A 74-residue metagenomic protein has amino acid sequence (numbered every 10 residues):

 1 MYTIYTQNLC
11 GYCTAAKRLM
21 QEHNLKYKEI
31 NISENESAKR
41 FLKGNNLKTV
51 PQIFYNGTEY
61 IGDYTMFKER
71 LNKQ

Functional and structural regions predicted by a protein language model:
M1-L25: Local sequence-structure signature of Cys/Sec-based thiol-disulfide redox active-site neighborhoods
A15, S37, M66: Residue-level recognition of oxygen-bearing side chains
R18-M20, G44, F67-E69: Short, glycine/charged-enriched secondary-structure capping and boundary segments
N31-K48, K73-Q74: Thioredoxin-like thiol-disulfide oxidoreductase module
N45-I53, Y64: Structural micro-motif
Y55-Q74: Non-catalytic, surface beta->alpha helical segment in thiol-disulfide oxidoreductase systems
